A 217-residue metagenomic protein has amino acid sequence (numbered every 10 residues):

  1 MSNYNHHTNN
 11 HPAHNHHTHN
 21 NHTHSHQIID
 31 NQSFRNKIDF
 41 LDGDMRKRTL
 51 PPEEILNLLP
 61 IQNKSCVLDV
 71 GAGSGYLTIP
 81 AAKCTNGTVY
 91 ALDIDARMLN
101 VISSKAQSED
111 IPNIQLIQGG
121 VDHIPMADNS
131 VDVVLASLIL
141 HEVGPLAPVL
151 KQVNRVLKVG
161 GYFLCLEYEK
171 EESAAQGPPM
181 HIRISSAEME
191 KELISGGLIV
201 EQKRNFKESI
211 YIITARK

Functional and structural regions predicted by a protein language model:
M1-K37: N-terminal, positively charged/glycine-rich alpha-helical extensions of SAM-dependent methyltransferases
N36-L56, I182-S185: Conserved SAM-binding loop and adjacent beta-strand
L68, S74-H123: Class I SAM-dependent methyltransferase SAM/SAH-binding core
D122-V133: A short acidic, Gly/Pro-enriched loop at the edge of an enzyme's catalytic core that lines a small-molecule cofactor
D132-P145: A short SAM/SAH-binding and catalytic strip from SAM-dependent methyltransferases
A147-V159: A short glycine-rich, Lys/Arg-flanked "PGG" loop and its adjoining helix->strand segment in the class I
G160-E167: Conserved beta-strand signature within the Rossmann-like core of class I S-adenosyl-L-methionine
N205-K217: Core SAM-dependent methyltransferase catalytic element
